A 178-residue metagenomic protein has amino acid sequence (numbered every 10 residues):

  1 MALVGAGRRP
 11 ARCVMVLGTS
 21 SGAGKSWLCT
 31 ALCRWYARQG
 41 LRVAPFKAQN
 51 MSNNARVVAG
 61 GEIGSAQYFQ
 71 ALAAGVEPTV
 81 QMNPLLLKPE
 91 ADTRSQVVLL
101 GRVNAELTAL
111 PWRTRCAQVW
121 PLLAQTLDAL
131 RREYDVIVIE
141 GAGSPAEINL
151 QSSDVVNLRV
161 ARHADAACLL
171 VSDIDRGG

Functional and structural regions predicted by a protein language model:
A2-G178: Flexible phosphate-sensing "switch/lid" loops adjacent to ATP/NTP-binding sites across phosphate-transfer
